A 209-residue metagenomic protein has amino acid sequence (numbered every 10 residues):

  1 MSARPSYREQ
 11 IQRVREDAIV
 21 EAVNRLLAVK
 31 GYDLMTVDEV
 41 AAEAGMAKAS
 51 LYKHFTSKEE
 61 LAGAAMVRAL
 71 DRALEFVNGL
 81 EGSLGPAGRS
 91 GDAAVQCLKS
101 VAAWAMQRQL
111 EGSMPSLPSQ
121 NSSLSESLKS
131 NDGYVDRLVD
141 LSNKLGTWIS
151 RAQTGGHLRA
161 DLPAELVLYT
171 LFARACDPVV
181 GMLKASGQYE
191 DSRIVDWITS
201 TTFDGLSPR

Functional and structural regions predicted by a protein language model:
M1-A3, S100-A103, N143, T147-G155 (+3 more regions): C-terminal peripheral helix-coil segments that are non-catalytic and often amphipathic
M1-K30, L34-E43, E60: Basic, helix-initiating cap at the start of DNA-binding domains
A22-L26, W104, R174: Short amphipathic alpha-helical elements of helix-turn-helix/winged-helix folds
A44-F55: Short hydrophobic/aromatic patch on the recognition helix
A62-A69: Alpha-helical DNA-contacting segments of helix-turn-helix folds
A64, N78-E111, A164, L168-L171: Hydrophobic alpha-helical connector segments
D92-Q96, G133-L138, T154-T170, Y189-R193 (+1 more regions): All-alpha amphipathic helical-bundle segments outside canonical DNA-binding/catalytic cores that form hydrophobic
A103-G146, L166: Short secondary-structure transition hinges
